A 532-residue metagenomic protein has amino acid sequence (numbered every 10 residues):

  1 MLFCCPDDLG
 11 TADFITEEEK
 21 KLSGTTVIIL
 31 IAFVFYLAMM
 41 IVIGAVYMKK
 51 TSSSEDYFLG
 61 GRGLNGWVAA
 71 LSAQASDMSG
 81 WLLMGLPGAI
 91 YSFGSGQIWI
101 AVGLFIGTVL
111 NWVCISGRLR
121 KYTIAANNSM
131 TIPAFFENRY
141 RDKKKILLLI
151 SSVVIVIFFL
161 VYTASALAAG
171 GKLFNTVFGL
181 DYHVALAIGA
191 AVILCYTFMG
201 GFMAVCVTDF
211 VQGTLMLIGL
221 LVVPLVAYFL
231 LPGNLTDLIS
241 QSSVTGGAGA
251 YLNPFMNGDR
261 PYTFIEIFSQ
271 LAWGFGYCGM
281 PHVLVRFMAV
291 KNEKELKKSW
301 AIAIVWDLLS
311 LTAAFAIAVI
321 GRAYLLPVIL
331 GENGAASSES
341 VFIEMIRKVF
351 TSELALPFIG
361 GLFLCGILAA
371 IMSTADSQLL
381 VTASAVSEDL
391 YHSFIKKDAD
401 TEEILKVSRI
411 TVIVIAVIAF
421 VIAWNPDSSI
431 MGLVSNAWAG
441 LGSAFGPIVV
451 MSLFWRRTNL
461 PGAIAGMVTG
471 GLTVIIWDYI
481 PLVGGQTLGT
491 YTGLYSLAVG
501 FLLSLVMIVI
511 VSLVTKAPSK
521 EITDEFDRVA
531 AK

Functional and structural regions predicted by a protein language model:
P6, A12-K21, K396-K397, L482-K532: Terminal cytosolic tails of multi-pass membrane transporters, especially the segment immediately following the final
F14, L22-T26, L59-L64, V68 (+6 more regions): Loop-to-helix junctions at membrane interfaces in multi-pass transport proteins
F14-M84, T197-G200, L225: Membrane-interface "cap" regions at the ends of multi-pass membrane proteins
A32-A45, S76-M84, F105-R118, A190-F198 (+4 more regions): Central hydrophobic cores of alpha-helical transmembrane segments in multi-pass inner-membrane proteins across all
Y91-M199, R286-S435: Helix-loop-helix junctions that connect adjacent transmembrane helices in secondary transporters/permeases, recognized
G201-D209, L453-A465: Membrane-helix interface "capping/anchor" motifs
I418-I422, T469-Y479: Aromatic-anchored segments of alpha-helical transmembrane domains
G462-T473, F526: Central hydrophobic cores of alpha-helical transmembrane segments in multi-pass integral membrane proteins
